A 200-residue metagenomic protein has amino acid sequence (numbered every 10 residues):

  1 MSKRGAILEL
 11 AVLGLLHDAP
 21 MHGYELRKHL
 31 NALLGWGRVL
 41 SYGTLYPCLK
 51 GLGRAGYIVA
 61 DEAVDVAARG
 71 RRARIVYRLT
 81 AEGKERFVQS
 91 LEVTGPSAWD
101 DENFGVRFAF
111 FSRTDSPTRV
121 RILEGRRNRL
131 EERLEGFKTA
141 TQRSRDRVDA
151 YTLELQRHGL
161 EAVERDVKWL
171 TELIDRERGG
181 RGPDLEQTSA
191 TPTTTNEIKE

Functional and structural regions predicted by a protein language model:
M1-W99: Basic helix-turn-helix/winged-helix DNA-binding cores and closely related short helical interaction motifs
E85-E135, T139: Amphipathic alpha-helical dimerization/coiled-coil segments that flank or bridge DNA-binding/regulatory modules
G125, Y151-G159, V163-D166: An accessory alpha-helical subdomain
K138-Q156: Acidic interhelical loop/turn segments
V163-R176: Amphipathic alpha-helical coiled-coil segments
R178-T195: Long amphipathic alpha-helical coiled-coil segments
